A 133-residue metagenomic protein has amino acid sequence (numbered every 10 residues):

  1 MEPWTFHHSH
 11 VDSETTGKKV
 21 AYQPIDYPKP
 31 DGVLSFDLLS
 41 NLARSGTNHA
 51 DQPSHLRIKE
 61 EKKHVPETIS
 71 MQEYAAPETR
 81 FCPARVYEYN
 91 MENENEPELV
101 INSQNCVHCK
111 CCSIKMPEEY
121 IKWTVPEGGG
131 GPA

Functional and structural regions predicted by a protein language model:
M1-N95, I114-A133: Ferredoxin-type iron-sulfur electron-transfer modules and their immediate structural context
E73-P77, I101-C111: Flanking scaffold residues of small Cys/His-coordinated metal-binding clusters
N93-S103: Short linker/helix segments within small regulatory modules
